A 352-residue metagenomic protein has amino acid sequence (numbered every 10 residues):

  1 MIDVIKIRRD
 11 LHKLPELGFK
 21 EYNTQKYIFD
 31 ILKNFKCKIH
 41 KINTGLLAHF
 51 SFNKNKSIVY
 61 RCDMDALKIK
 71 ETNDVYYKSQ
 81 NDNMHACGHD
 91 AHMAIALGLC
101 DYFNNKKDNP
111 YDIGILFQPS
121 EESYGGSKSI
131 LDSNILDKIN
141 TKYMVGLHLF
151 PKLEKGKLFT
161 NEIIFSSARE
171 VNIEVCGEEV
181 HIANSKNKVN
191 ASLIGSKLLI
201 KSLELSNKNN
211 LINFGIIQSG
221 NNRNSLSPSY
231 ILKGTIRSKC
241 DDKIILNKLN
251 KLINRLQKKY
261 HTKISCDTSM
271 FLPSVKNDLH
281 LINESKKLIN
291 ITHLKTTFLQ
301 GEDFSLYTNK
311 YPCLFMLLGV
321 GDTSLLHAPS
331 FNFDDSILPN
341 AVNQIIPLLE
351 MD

Functional and structural regions predicted by a protein language model:
M1-H85, A94, D101-Y111: Acidic/His- and Gly-rich active-site-bordering loop/insert found across diverse amide/peptide-bond hydrolases
L11, Y60, H89, I115 (+7 more regions): Divalent metal-coordination and catalytic microenvironments
L46, L67-I69, D74-M84, D90-A91 (+1 more regions): Histidine/acidic-residue-rich, glycine-tolerant segments that coordinate divalent metal ions
L47, N213-G220, I236-S238, I264-N283 (+3 more regions): A short beta-alpha structural unit
I130, I245-R255: Short amphipathic alpha-helices in soluble, non-transmembrane regions that often serve as interface/regulatory elements
I194, R223-I245: A conserved active-site cap/scaffold subdomain adjacent to cofactor or substrate pockets
H293-E350: Zn-dependent metallopeptidase/amidohydrolase metal-coordination segment
